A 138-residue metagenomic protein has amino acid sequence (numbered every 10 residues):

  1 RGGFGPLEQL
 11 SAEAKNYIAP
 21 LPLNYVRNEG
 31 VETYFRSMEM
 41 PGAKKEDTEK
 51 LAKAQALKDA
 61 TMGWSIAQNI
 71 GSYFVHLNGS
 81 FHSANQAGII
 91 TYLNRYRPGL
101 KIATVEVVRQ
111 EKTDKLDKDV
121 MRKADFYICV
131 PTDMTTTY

Functional and structural regions predicted by a protein language model:
R1-N69: A substrate-binding/cap region within the structured catalytic cores of diverse enzymes
D47-T48, V75-N78: N-terminal start-of-chain detector that recognizes signal peptides and the immediate post-cleavage beginning
Q55-L57, N78-F81: Short catalytic/ligand-gating loop segments at beta-alpha or beta-beta junctions within enzyme catalytic domains
T61-W64, N69-V75, H82-Y138: C-terminal regions of proteins
